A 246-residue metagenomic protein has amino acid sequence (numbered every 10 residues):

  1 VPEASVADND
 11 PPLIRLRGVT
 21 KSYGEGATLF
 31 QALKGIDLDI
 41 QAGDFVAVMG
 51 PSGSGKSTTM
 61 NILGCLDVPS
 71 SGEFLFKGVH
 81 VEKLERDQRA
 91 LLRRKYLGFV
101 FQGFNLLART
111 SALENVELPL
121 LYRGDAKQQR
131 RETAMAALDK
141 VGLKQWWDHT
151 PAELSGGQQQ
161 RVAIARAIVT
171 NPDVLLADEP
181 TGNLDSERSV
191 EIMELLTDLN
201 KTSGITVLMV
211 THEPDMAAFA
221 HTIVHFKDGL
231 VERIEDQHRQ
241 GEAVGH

Functional and structural regions predicted by a protein language model:
V1-S22, E232-H246: ABC-family P-loop ATPase nucleotide-binding domain
P12-F226: ABC family nucleotide-binding domain
